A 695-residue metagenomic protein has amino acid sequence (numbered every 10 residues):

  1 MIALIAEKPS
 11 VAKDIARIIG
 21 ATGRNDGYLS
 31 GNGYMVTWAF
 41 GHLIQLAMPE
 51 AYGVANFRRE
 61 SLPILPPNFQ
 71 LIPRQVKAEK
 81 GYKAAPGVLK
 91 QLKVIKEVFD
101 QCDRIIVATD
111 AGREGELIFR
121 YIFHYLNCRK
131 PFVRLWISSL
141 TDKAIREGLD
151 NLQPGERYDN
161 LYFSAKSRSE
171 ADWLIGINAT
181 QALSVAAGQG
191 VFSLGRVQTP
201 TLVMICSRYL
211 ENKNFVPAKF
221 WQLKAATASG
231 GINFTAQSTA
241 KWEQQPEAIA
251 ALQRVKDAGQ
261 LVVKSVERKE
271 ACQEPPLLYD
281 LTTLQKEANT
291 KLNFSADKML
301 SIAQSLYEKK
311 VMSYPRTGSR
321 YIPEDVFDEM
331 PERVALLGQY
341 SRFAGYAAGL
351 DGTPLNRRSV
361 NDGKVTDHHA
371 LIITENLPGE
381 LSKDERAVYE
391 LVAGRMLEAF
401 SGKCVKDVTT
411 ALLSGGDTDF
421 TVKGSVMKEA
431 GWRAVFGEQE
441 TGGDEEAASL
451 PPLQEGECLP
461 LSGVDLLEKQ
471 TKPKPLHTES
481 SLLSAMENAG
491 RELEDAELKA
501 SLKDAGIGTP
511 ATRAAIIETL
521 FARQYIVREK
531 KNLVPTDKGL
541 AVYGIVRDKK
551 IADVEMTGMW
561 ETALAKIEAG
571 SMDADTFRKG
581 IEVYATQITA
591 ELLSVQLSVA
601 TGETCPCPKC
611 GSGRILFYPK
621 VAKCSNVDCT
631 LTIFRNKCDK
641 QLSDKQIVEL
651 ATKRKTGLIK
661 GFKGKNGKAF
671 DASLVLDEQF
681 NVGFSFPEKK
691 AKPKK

Functional and structural regions predicted by a protein language model:
M1-S169, W173-I175, P354, P473: Intrinsically disordered, low-complexity regulatory segments
I2, G81, Y125, T180 (+4 more regions): Basic, low-complexity terminal or inter-domain segments flanking catalytic cores
P9-A16, G33-V36, F40, R59-L62 (+22 more regions): Amphipathic alpha-helical transducer elements in NTP-driven molecular machines
G87, K93, D100, L140-T227 (+1 more regions): C-terminal or mid-to-C-terminal helical accessory/interaction module adjacent to the motor/catalytic core
T109, K286, R316: Short glycine-centered, acidic/aromatic-flanked micro-motifs in structured strand/loop junctions that mark active-site
D110, K291-S295: A conserved hydrophobic secondary-structure block that centers on an alpha-helix together with its immediately flanking
E243-Y279, Q285: Metal- or metallocofactor-binding catalytic centers and their adjacent structured scaffolds across diverse enzyme
